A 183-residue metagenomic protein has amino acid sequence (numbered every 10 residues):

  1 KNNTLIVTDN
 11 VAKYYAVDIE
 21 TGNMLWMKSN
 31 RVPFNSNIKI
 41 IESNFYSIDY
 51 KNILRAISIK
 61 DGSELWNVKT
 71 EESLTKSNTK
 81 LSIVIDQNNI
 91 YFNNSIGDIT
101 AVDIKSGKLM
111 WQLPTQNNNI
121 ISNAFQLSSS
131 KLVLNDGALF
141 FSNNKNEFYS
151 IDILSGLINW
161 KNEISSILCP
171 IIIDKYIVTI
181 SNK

Functional and structural regions predicted by a protein language model:
K1, N23-E42, E64-Q87, K108-N135 (+2 more regions): Extracytoplasmic beta-rich repeat domains
K1-K13, F125-S130, L134-F141, K145-E147: Right-handed parallel beta-helix
D9-N10, D49-Y50, N94-S95, D136 (+2 more regions): Structural signature of WD-repeat beta-propellers
A12, P33, K51-I53, E71 (+2 more regions): Short acidic/polar capping segments at secondary-structure boundaries
D18-G22, S58-G62, D103-G107, D152-S155: Short loop/turn segments that connect beta-strands within beta-propeller blades
N93, I99-K105, L109-P114: Surface loops at the rim/top face of extracytoplasmic beta-rich domains
